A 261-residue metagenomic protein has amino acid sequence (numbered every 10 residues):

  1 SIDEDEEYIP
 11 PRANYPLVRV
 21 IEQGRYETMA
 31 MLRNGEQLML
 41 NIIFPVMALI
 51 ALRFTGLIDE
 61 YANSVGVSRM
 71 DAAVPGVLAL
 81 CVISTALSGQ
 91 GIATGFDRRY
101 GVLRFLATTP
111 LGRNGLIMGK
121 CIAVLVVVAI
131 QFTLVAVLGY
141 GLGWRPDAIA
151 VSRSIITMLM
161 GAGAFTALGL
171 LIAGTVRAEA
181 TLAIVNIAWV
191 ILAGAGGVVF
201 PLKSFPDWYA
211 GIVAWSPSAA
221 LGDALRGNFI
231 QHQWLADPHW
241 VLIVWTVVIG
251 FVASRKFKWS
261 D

Functional and structural regions predicted by a protein language model:
I2-G24, W208-A219: Short, membrane-interfacial amphipathic segments enriched in basic
Y8-R19, Q23-Y100, V128, F132 (+2 more regions): Transmembrane helix-boundary elements of multi-pass transport/secretion proteins, especially ABC-type permease modules
G35-E36, D71, N114, E179-A180 (+1 more regions): Residues that define the loop-to-transmembrane-helix transition and helix capping in multi-pass membrane transporters
I50-I58, A173-W215, A219: Transmembrane helix segments
R53-L57, F96, F105, Y140 (+7 more regions): Transmembrane helix-loop junction
S64, R145, G196-V248: Membrane-interfacial helix-loop-helix junctions in multi-pass membrane proteins
A93-L125: Helix-loop-helix units of permease transmembrane domains in multi-pass membrane transporters, especially ABC
R113-N186, V190, L235-I243, V247-F251: Alpha-helical transmembrane segments and their short interhelical loops
